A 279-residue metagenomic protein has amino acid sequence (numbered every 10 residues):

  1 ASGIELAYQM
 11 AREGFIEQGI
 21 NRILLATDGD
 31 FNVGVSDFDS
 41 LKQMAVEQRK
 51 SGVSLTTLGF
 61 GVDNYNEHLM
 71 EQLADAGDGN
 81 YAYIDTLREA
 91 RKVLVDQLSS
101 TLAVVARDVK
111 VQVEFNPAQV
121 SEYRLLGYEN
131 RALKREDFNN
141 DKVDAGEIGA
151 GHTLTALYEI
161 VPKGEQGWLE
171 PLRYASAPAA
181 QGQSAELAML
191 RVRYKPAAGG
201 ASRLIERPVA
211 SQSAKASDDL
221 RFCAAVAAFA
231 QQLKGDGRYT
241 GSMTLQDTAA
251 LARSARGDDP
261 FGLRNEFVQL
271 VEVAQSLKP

Functional and structural regions predicted by a protein language model:
A1-V109, L169-Q181, D258, V268-P279: Exposed acidic/Ser/Thr-rich ligand/metal-binding surfaces
L25-T27, T57-G59, V113-F115, Y158-P162 (+1 more regions): Flexible glycine-/small-residue-rich
S54, G77-D85, A90-H152: Polar, glycine-rich mid-to-C-terminal structural blocks that act as macromolecule-binding/assembly scaffolds
V120, Y128-L154, E159-P279: Long, acidic serine/threonine- and proline-rich intrinsically disordered regions
